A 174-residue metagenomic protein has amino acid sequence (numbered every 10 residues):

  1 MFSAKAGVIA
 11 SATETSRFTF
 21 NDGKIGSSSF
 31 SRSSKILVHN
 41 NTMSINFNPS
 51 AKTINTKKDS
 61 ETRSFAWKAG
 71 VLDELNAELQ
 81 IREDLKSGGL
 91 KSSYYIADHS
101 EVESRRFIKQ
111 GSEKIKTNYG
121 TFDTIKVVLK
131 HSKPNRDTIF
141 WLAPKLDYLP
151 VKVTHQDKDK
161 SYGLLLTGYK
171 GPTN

Functional and structural regions predicted by a protein language model:
M1-F47, S87-N174: Acidic, serine/threonine-rich low-complexity disordered tracts
V38-D84: Hydrophobic, well-structured mid-protein blocks that either form specific transmembrane helices
